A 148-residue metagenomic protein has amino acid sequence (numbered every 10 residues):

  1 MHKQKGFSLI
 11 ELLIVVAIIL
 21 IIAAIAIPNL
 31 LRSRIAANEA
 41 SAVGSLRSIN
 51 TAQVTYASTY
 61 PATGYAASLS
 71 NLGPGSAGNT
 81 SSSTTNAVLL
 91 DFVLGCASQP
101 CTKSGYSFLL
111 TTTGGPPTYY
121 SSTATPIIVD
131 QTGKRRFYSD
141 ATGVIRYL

Functional and structural regions predicted by a protein language model:
H2-L30: N-terminal single-pass transmembrane signal-anchor helix
A24, E39, T55: Functionally critical, cavity-lining and gating residues within the transmembrane helices of 12-TM secondary
A26, S33, Q53: Conserved alpha-helical elements of the SDR catalytic core
N29-L46: Aliphatic-rich helix starts adjacent to a transmembrane/signal segment
S48-R135, S139-T142: Extracellular/periplasmic head regions of type IV pilus-like filament subunits
